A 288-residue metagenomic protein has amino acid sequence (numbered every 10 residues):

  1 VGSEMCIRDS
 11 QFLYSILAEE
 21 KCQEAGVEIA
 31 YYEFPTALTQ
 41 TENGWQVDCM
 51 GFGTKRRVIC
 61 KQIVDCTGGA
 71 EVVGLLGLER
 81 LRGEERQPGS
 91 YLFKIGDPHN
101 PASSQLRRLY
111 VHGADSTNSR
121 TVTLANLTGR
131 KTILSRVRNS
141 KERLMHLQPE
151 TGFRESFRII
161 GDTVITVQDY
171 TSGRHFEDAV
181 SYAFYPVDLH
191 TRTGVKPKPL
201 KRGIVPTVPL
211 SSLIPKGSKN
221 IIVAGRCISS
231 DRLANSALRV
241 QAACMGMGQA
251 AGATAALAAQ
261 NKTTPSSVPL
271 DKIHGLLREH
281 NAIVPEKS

Functional and structural regions predicted by a protein language model:
V1-I7: Short, small-residue-biased leader/transition segments that mark boundaries at the very start of proteins
S3, S15, Y32, M50-Q62 (+1 more regions): Flavin (FAD/FMN)-binding glycine-rich loop and adjacent Rossmann-like elements that form
R8-L17: Short beta-strand to alpha-helix junction loop
F12, C22-Q23, P35: N-terminal cofactor/phosphate-binding cores enriched in small/glycine residues, especially glycine-rich loops such as
K21-E28, G217-S218: A structural motif corresponding to the C-terminal end of an alpha-helix and its immediate exit/capping segment
G26, A37, A256-Q260: Secondary-structure transition/hinge residues
Y31-W45: A conserved short coil-to-beta-strand element within the FAD-binding core of flavoproteins
